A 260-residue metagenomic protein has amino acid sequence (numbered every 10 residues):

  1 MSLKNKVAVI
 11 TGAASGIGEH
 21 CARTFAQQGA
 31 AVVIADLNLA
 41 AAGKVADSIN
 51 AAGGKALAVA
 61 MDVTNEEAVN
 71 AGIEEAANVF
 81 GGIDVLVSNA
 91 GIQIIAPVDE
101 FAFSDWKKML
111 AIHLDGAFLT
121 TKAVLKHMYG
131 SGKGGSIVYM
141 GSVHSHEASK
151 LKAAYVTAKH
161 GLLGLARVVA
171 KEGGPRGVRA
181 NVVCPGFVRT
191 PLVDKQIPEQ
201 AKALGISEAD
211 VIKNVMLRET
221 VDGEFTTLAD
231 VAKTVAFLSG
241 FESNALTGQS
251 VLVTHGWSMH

Functional and structural regions predicted by a protein language model:
S2-K4, E147, V235-A236, T247-H260: Short C-terminal tail/terminal secondary-structure segment of NAD(P)H-dependent dehydrogenase/reductase domains
V87, G174, R179, L246-G248: Short, small/polar-rich loop/turn modules that mediate ligand/substrate recognition or access, typified
P97-V98, A102-L110, M216: Substrate-binding pocket helix/loop in short-chain dehydrogenase/reductase
T121, A158, A166: Active-site helix of classical SDR
K126, K171-E172, N244: Alpha-helical segment proximal to the catalytic Tyr-Lys
S142: Residue(s) in the substrate-gating loop at a strand-loop-helix junction that position the organic substrate next
V182, T190, I206-L246, H255: C-terminal helical subdomain
